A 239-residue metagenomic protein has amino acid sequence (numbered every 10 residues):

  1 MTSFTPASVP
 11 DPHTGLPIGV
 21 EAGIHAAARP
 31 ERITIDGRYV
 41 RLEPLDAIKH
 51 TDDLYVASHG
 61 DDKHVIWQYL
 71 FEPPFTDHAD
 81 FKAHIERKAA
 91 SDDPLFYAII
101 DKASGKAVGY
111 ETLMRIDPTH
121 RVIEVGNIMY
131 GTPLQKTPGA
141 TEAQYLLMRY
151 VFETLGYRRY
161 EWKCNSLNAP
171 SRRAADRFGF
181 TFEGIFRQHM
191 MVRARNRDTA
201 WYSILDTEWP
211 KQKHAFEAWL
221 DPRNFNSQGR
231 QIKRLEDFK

Functional and structural regions predicted by a protein language model:
T2-T137, Y150, R195-A200, I204-P210 (+1 more regions): GNAT-family acyltransferases
A140: Glycine-rich acyl-CoA binding loop
E153-K163: Conserved GNAT acetyl-CoA-binding A-motif
W162-S171: Conserved beta-strand-loop-alpha-helix junction that forms the acyl-donor binding cleft
A174-A175, Y202: Conserved active-site tyrosine of GNAT-family acetyltransferases
T181-R195: Conserved catalytic-core motifs of GNAT/GCN5-like acyltransferases
